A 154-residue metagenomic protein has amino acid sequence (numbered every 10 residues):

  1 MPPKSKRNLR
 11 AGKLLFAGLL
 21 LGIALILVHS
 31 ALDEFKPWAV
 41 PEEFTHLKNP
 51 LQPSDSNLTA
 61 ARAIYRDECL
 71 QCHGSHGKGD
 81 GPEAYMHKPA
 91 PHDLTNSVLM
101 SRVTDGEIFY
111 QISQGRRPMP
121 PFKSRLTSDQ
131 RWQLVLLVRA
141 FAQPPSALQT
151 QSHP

Functional and structural regions predicted by a protein language model:
K4-L20: N-terminal Sec-pathway targeting helices
L20-L32: Hydrophobic alpha-helical membrane-insertion segments, chiefly the h-region of N-terminal signal peptides
F35-I64, L148-P154: Electrostatic cytochrome c docking/interface patches
A39-F44, R102, P120-P154: Flexible coil segments in periplasmic/lumen-exposed cytochrome c-class electron-transfer proteins
P50-L51, H76, D93, P118-P121: Conserved beta-strand positions that form and line the central face of beta-propeller blades
D55-K78, A84, I108-Q114, L134: Sequence/structural segment immediately N-terminal to covalent heme-attachment motifs in c-type and related
D67, P89-P91, Q114-R117, D129: Extracytoplasmic
H73, T95, S113, R139-A142: Protein kinase-like catalytic domain
